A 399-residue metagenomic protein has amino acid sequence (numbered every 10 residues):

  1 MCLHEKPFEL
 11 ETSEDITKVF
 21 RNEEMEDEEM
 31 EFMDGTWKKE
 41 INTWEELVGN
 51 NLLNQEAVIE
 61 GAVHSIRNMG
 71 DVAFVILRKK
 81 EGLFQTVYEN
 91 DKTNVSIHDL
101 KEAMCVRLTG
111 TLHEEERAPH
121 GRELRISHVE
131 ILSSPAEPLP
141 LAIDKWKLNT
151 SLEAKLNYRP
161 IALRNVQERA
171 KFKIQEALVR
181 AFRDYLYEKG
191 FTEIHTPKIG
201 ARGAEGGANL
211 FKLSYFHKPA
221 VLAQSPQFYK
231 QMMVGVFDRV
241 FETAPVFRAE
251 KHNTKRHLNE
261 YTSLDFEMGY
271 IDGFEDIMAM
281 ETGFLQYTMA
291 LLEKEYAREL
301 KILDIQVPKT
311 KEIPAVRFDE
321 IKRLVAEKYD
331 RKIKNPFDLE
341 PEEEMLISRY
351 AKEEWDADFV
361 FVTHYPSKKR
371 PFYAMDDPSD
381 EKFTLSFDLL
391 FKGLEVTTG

Functional and structural regions predicted by a protein language model:
C2-L47: OB/S1-fold single-stranded nucleic-acid-binding modules and their adjacent gly/ser/pro-rich low-complexity linkers
E31-I271: Class II aminoacyl-tRNA synthetase-like tRNA-binding/catalytic domains
A170-I174, Q306-T310, T397: Extended, non-catalytic structural segments that build the interaction scaffolds of large macromolecular assemblies
L178-F182, I277, F284: Alpha-helical packing segments of well-folded alpha/beta enzyme cores
E205, G283-L389: Metal-assisted phosphate- and nucleotidyl-transfer catalytic regions
H217, D238-V240, Y261-S263, D356-F359 (+2 more regions): Active-site lining segments that contact anionic ligands and/or coordinate catalytic metals
V234, G393-T398: Conserved phosphate/anionic-ligand binding catalytic regions in large, soluble enzymes, centered on
G269-I277, T282, K322-L324: Extended, domain-scale alpha-helical bundle/helix-rich regions
